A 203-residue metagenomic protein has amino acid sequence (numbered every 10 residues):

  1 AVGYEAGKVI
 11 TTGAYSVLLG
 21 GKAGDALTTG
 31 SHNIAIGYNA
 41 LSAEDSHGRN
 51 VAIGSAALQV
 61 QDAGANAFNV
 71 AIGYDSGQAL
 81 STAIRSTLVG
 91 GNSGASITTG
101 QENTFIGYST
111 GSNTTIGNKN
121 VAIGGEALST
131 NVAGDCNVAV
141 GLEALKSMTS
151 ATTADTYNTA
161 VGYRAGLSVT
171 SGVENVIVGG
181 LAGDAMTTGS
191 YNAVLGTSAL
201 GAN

Functional and structural regions predicted by a protein language model:
A1-N203: Glycine- and small/polar-enriched repetitive beta-structure motifs of secreted/surface proteins
